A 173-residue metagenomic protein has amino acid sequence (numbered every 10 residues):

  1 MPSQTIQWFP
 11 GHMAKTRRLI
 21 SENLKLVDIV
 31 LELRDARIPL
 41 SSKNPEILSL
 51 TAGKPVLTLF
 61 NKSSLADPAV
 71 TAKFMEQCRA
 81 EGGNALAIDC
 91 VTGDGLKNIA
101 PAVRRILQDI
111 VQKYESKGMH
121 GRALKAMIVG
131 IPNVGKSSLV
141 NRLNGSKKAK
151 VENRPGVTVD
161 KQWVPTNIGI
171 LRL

Functional and structural regions predicted by a protein language model:
M1-A52: N-terminal accessory targeting/assembly segments
P10-R17, P39, G118-G121, N144-R172: Switch I (effector-binding) loop of TRAFAC-class P-loop GTPase G-domains
D28-I29, P55-V56, G169-R172: Loop/turn-to-beta-strand initiation segments
D35, N61, G156: Active-site glycine-centered loops adjacent to acidic/histidine catalytic or metal-binding residues that shape
L57, S63-G130, K148, E152: Canonical P-loop GTPase G-domain recognition
K136: Conserved lysine of the Walker
